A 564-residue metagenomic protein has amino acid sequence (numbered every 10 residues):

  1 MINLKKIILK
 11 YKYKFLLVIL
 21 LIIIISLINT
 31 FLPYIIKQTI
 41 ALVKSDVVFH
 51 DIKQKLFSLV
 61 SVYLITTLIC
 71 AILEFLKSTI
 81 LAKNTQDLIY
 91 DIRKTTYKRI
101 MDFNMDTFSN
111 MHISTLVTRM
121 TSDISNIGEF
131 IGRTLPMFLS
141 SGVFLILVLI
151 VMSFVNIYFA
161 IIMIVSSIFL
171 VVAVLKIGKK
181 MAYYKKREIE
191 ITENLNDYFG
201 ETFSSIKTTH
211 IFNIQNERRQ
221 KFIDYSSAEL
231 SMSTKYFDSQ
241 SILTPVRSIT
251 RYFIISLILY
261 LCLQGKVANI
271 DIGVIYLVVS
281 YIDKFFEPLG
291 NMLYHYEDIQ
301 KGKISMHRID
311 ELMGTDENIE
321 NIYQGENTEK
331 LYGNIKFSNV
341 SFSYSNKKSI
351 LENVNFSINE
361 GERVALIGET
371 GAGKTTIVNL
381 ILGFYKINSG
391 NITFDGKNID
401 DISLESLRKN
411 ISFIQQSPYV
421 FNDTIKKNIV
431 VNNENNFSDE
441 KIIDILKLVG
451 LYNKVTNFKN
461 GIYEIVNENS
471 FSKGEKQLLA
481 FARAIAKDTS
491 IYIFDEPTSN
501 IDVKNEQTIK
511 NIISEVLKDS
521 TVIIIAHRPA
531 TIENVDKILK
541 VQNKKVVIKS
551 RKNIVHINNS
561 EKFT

Functional and structural regions predicted by a protein language model:
L9-K12, M105-D106, S122-I131, L135 (+6 more regions): An intracellular "coupling" helix at the cytosolic face of ABC transporter transmembrane type-1 domains
F15-L73, S153-Y158, I272: Transmembrane helix-loop-helix hairpins at lipid-water interfaces of multipass membrane proteins, especially the type-1
L20, L73, T121-S166, R247-I258: Hydrophobic alpha-helical transmembrane segments of ABC transporter permease domains
D46-V47, V151-V165, S239-H307, L312-M313: Helix-loop-helix
I52, E329-T564: ABC-type nucleotide-binding domain
T66-T85, G132, P136-V143, I164-E188 (+4 more regions): Alpha-helical transmembrane segments of multi-pass membrane proteins
L81, R99-L145, M232: Juxtamembrane loop-to-helix connectors within ABC transporter transmembrane domains
Q86, K94-T118, S122-I124, Y198-K221 (+5 more regions): Short intracellular "coupling" helices and adjacent cytoplasmic loop segments at the cytosolic face of multi-pass
